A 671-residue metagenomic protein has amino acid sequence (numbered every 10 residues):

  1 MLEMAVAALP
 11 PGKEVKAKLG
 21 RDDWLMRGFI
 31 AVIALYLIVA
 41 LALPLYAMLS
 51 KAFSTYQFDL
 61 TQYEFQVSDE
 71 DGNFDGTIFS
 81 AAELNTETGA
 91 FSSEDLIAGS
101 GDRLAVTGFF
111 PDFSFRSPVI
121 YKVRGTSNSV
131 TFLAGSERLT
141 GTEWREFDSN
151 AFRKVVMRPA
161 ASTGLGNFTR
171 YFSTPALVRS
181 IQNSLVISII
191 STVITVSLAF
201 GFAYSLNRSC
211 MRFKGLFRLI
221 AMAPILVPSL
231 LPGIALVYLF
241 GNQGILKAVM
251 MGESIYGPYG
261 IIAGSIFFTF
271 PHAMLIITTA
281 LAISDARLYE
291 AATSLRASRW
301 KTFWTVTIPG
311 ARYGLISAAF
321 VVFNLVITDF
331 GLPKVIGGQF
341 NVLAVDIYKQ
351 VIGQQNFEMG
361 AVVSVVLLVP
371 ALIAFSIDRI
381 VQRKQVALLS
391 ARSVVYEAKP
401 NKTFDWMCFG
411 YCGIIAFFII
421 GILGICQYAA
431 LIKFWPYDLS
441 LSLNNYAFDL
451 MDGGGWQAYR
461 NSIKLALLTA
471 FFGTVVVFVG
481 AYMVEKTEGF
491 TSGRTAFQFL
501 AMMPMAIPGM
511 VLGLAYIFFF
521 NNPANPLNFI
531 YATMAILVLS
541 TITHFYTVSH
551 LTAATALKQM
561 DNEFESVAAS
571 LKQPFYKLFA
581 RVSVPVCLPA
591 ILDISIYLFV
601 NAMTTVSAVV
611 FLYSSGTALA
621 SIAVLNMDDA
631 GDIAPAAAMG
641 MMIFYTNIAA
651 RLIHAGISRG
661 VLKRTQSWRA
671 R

Functional and structural regions predicted by a protein language model:
M1-A31, D378-I414, S492, A655-R671: Transmembrane alpha-helical segments of polytopic membrane transport and secretion proteins
V6-L9, L60, R158-G164, L239-M250 (+4 more regions): Peri-membrane helix termini and adjoining interfacial loops of integral membrane proteins
G12, K16-R27, A47-E83, E87-T88 (+11 more regions): Periplasmic/extracellular loop-to-transmembrane helix junction in inner-membrane transport proteins
D22-D59, Y171-A282, G310-G331, V362-D378 (+6 more regions): Membrane-water interface segments at the C-terminal ends of transmembrane alpha-helices in multi-pass inner-membrane
T279-Y289, R299, A554-F564: Membrane-helix/interface signature in polytopic inner-membrane proteins
A292, A568: The alpha-helix within a helix-turn-helix
F330-Q354, P436-L439, V606-I633, S667-R671: Glycine-rich helix-loop "coupling/hinge" segments at transmembrane-helix boundaries in multipass transporters
Y348-P370: Helix-loop-helix hairpin linking two adjacent transmembrane segments in secondary transporters
